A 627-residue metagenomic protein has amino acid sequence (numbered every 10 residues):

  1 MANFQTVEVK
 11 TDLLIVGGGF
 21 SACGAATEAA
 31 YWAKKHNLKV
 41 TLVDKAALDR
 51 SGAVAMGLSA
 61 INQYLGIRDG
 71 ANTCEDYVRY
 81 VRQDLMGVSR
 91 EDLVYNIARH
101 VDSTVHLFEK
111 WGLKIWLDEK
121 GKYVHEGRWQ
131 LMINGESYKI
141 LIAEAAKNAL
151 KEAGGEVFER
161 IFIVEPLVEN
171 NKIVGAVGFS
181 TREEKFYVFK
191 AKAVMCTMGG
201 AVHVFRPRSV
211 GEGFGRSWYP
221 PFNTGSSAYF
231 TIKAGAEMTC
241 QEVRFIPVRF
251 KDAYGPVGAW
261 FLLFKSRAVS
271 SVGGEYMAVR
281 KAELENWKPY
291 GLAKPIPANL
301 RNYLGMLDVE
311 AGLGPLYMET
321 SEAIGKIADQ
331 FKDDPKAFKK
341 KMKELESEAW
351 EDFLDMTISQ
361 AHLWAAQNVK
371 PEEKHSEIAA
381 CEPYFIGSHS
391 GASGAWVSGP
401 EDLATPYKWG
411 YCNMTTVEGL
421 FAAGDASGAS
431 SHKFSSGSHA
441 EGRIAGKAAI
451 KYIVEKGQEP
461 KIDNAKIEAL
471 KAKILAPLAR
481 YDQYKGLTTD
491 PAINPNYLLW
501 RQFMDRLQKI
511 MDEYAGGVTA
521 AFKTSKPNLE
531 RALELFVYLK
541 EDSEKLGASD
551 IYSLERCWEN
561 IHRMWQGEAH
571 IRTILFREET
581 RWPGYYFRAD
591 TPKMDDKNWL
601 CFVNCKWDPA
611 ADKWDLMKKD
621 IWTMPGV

Functional and structural regions predicted by a protein language model:
E8-T11, E183-A193: Core beta-strand elements of the Rossmann-like FAD/NAD(P) dinucleotide-binding domain in flavoenzyme oxidoreductases
L13-T41: N-terminal Rossmann-like FAD-binding beta1-loop-alpha1 element of flavoenzymes
G19-F20, A47, I561: Residue-level detector of alpha-helix initiation sites
A33-M56: Glycine-rich FAD pyrophosphate-binding loop
I61-I97: Glycine-rich active-site loop/strand segments that organize a redox cofactor
K110-V164, Q241-H432, A515-V627: Mobile, glycine/GP-rich and aromatic-enriched active-site lid/loop segments adjacent to catalytic centers
C196-P256, S435-A448: Glycine-rich loop(s) and the adjacent beta-strand/alpha-helix scaffold that form part
V454-S549: Long, amphipathic alpha-helical stalk/connector segments used for oligomerization, subunit docking, or mechanical
